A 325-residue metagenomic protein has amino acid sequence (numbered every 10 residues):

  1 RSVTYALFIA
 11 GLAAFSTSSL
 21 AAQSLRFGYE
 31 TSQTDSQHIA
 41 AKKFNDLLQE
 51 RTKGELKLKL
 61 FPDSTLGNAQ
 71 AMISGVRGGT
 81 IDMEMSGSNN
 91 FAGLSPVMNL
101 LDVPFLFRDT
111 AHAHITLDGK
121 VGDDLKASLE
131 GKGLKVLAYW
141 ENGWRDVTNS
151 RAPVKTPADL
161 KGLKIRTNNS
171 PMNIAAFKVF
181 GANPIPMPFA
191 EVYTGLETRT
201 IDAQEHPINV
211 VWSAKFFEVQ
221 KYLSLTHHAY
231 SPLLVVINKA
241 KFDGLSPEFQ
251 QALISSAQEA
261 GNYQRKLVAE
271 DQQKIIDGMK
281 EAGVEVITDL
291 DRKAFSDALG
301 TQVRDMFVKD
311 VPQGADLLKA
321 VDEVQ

Functional and structural regions predicted by a protein language model:
R1-L7: Bacterial N-terminal signal peptides that target proteins for export
A14-A21: Sec/Tat signal peptide C-region and signal peptidase I cleavage site
A22-H112, K120-Q325: N-terminal secretory/targeting leader peptides
